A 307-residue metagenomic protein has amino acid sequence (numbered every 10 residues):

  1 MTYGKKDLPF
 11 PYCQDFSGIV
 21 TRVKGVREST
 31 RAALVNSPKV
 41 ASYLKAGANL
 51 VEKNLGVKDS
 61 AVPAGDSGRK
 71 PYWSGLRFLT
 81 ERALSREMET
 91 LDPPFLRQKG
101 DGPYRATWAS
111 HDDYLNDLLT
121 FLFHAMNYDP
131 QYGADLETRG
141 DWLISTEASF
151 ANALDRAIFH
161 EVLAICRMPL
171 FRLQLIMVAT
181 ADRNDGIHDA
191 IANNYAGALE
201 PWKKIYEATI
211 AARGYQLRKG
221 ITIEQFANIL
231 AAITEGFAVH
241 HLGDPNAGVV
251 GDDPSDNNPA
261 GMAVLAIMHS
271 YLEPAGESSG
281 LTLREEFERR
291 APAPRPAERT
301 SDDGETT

Functional and structural regions predicted by a protein language model:
M1-E81, R86: Basic, helix-initiating cap at the start of DNA-binding domains
T2-R27, R31, A211, G236-T307: C-terminal peripheral helix-coil segments that are non-catalytic and often amphipathic
S42, A46, A106, D113-W142 (+1 more regions): Alpha-helical structural segments
G68-L118: Helix-turn-helix
T120, H124, T180, A232 (+1 more regions): Positions within ordered alpha-helical repeat solenoids
Y128-P169, A227: Hydrophobic alpha-helical connector segments
A164-I176, D185-G214: Amphipathic alpha-helical packing segments from all-alpha helical-bundle domains
A190-N193, A211-A231: All-alpha amphipathic helical-bundle segments outside canonical DNA-binding/catalytic cores that form hydrophobic
